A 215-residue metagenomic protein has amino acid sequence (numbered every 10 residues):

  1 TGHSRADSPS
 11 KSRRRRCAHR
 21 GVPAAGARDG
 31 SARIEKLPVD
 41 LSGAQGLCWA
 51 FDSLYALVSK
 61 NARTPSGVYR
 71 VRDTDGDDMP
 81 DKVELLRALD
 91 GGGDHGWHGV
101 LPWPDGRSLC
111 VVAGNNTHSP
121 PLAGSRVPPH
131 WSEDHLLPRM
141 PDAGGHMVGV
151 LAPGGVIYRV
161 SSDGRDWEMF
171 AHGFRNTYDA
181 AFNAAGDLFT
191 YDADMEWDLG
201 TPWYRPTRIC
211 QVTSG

Functional and structural regions predicted by a protein language model:
T1-G215: Beta-propeller domains with acidic blade repeats across secreted/periplasmic ectodomains and cytosolic WD/CNH propellers
